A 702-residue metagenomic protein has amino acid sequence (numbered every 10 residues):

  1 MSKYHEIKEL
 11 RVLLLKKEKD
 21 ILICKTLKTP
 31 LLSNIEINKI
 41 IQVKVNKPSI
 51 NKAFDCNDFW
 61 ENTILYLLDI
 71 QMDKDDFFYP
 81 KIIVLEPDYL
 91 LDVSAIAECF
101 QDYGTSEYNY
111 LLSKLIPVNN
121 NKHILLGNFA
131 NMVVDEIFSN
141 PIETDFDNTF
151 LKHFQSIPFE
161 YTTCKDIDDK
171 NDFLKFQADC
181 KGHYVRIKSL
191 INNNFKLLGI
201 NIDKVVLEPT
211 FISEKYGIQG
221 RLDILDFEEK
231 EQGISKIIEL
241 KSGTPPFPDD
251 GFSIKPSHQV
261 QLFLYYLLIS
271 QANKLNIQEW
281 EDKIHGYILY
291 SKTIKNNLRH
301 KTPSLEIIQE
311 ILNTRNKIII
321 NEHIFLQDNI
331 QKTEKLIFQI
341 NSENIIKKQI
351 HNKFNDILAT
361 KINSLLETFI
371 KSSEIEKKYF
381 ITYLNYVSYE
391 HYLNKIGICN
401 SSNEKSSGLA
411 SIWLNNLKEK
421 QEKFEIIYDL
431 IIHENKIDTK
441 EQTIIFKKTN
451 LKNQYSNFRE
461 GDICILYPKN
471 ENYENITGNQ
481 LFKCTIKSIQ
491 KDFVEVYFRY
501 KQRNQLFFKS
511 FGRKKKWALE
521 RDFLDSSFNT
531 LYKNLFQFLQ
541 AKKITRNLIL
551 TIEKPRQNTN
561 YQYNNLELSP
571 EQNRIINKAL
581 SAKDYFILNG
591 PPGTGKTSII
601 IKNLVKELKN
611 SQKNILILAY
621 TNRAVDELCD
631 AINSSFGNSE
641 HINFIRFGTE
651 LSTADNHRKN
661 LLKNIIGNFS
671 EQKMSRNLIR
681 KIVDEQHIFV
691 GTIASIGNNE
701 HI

Functional and structural regions predicted by a protein language model:
M1-K25, G127, N131, E306-F458: A helicase ATPase "motif cassette" and its flanking acidic/Ser/Thr-rich regulatory loops
S2-Q232: Metal-dependent nuclease catalytic cores that hydrolyze phosphodiester bonds in DNA/RNA, characterized by
I21-I23, P30-F54, H391-I544: Conserved ASCE P-loop ATPase motor domains encompassing nucleic-acid-directed helicases/translocases
L27-W60, I202-N316: Mg2+/Mn2+-dependent nuclease catalytic core
S106-N109, L289-H323, Y455-N577, N633 (+2 more regions): Pre-ATPase regulatory/linker segments immediately N-terminal to the P-loop/RecA-like helicase/translocase core
E571, A582-L588, Q612-K613, H687: Pre-Walker A (Motif I) flank of P-loop NTPase domains
A582-K606: Walker A/P-loop
V605, S611-I702: Conserved P-loop NTPase motor core of helicases/translocases
